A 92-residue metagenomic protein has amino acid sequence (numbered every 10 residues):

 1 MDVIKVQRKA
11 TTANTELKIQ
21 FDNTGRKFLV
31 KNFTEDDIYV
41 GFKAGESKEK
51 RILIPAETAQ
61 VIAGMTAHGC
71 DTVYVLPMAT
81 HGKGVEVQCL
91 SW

Functional and structural regions predicted by a protein language model:
M1-D2: N-terminal prepro-regions of secreted/extracellular proteins
K5-N23: Surface-exposed ligand/attachment interfaces on beta-rich extracellular proteins
V6-K9, E49-A56: Solvent-exposed serine/threonine-rich low-complexity stretches and specific carbohydrate-binding patches
Q20, P55-C70: Beta-sandwich interaction modules
T24-F28, M65-K83: Noncatalytic modules at the cell exterior or secretory-pathway interfaces, chiefly beta-strand-rich lectin/adhesion
K31-R51, L90: Short, surface-exposed beta-strand/strand-loop-strand elements in extracellular ectodomains
D37-A44, Y74-L76, G84-V85: Short, surface-exposed terminal/edge motifs of secreted or surface/virion proteins that either
G82-W92: Exposed low-complexity, polar/acidic, P/S/T/G-rich flexible segments that act as propeptides, protease-susceptible
